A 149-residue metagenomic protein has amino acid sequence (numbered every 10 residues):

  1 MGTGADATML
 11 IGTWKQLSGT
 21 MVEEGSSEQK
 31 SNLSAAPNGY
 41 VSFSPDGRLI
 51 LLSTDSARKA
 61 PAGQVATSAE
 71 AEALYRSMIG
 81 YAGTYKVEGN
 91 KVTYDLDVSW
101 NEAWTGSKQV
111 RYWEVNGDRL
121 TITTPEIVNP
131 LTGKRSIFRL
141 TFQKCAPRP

Functional and structural regions predicted by a protein language model:
M1-P149: Lipid interaction determinants
